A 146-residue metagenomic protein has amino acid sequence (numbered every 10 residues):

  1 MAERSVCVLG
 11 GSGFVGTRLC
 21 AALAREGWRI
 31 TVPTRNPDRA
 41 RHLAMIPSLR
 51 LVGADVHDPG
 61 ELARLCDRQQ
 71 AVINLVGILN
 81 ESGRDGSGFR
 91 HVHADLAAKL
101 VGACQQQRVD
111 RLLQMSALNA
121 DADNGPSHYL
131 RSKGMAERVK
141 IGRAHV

Functional and structural regions predicted by a protein language model:
R4-W28: N-terminal Rossmann NAD(P)H-binding glycine-rich loop of SDR-like oxidoreductase domains
S5, Q70-A71, R111: Structural motif
L9, P33, L75-V76, L112-L118: SDR active-site strand-loop-helix element
G16-R18, A94, G134: Residues forming the Rossmann-fold NAD(P)(H) cofactor-binding site
W28-R35: Conserved glycine-rich Rossmann-like NAD(P)H-binding loop of the short-chain dehydrogenase/reductase
D38-Q107, A117-P126: NAD(P)H-binding glycine-rich loop region in Rossmannoid oxidoreductase-like domains and their noncatalytic homologs
I78, L100-V101, L113, R131 (+1 more regions): Active-site-proximal cofactor/substrate-binding loop regions of enzyme domains
P126-H145: Active-site Tyr-X1-5-Lys
